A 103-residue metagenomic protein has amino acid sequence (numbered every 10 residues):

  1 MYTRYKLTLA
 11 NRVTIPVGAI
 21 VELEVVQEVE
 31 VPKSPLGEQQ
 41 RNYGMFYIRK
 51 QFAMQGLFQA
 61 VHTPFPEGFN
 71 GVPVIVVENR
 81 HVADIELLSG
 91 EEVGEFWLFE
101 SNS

Functional and structural regions predicted by a protein language model:
M1-S103: DUTPase catalytic domain/fold
